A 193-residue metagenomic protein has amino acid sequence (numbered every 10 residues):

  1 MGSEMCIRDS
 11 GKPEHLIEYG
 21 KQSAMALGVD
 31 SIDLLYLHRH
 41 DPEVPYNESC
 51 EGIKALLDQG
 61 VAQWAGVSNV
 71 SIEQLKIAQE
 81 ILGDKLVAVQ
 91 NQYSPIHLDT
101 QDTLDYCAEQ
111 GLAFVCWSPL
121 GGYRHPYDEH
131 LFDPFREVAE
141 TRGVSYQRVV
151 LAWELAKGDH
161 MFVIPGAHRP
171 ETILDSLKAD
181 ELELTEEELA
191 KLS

Functional and structural regions predicted by a protein language model:
M1, E18, E48-E51: Alpha-helical macromolecular-interaction surfaces
M1-I7: Short, small-residue-biased leader/transition segments that mark boundaries at the very start of proteins
R8-E14, H38, E43: Active-site mouth loops of central-metabolism enzymes
G11-L27, E73-K76, D99: Short, acidic/polar
Q22, S31, G52-L56: Structural preference for long, well-ordered alpha-helical segments within the folded cores of structured domains
A24-P45: Active-site groove signature of glycoside hydrolases
V44-S193: Beta/alpha (TIM)-barrel catalytic core signal, keyed to glycine-rich beta->alpha loops juxtaposed to Asp/Glu that bind
